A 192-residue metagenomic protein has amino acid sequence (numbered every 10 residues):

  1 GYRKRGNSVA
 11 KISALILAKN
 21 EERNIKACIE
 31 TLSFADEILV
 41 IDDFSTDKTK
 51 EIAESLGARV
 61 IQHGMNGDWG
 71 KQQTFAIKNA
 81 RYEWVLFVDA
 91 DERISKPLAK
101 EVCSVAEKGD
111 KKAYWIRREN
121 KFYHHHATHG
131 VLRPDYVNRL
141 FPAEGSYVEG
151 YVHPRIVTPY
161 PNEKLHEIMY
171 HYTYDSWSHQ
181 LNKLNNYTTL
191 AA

Functional and structural regions predicted by a protein language model:
G1-S8: Short, Lys/Arg-enriched N-terminal segments with co-localized hydrophobic residues within the first ~10-30 amino acids
K11-S13: Cell-envelope/extracellular polymer assembly enzymes that use nucleotide-activated donors
I16-F34: Short, well-formed alpha-helical segments that are part of the catalytic scaffolds of diverse glycosyltransferases
N24-K26, D47-L56, P97-L98: Acidic helix N-cap motif at the loop->helix transition within catalytic regions of sugar-transfer enzymes
T31, D42-I52, M65, D89: A conserved acidic beta->alpha catalytic loop
F34, L56-G57, Y136, T158: Short, structured coil segments at secondary-structure junctions
K50-N79: Conserved donor nucleotide-binding strand/loop of the catalytic core
G70-I77, W84, S95-A192: Catalytic-site signature of metal-activated, phosphate-bearing donor transferases, centered on the GT-A/GT-A-like
